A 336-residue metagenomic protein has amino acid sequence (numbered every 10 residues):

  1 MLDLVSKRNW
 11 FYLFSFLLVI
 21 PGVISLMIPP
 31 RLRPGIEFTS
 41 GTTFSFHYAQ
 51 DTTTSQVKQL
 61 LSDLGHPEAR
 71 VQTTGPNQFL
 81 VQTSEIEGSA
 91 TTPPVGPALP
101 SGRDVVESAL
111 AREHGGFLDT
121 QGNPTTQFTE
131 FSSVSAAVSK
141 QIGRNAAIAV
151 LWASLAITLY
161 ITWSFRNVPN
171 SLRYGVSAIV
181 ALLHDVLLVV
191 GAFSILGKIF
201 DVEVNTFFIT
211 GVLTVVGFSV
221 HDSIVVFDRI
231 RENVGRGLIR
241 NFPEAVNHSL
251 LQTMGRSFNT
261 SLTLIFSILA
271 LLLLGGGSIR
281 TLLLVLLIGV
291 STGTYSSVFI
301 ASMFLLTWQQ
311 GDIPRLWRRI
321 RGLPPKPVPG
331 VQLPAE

Functional and structural regions predicted by a protein language model:
M1-E336: A structural signal for conserved, well-ordered secondary-structure elements that form binding/interaction cores
